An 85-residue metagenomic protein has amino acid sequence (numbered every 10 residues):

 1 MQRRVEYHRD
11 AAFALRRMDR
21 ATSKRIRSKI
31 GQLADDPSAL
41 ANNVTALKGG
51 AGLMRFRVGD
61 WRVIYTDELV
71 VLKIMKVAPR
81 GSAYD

Functional and structural regions predicted by a protein language model:
M1-F13, R17-K24, S28, M54-R62 (+1 more regions): Enriched for short, Lys/Arg-rich terminal
G31-F56: A short, surface-exposed loop/turn module that caps and links secondary-structure elements
